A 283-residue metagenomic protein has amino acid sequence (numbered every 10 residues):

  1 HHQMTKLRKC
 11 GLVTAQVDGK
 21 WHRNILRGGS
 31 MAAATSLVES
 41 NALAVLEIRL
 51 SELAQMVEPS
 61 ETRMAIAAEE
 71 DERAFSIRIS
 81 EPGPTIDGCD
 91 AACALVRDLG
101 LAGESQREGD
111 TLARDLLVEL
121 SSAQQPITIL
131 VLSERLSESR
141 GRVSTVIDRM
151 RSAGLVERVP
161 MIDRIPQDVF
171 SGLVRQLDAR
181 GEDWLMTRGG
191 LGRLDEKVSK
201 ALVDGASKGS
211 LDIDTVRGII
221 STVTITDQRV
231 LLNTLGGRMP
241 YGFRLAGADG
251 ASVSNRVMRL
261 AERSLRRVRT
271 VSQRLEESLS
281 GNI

Functional and structural regions predicted by a protein language model:
Q3-L7, L116, L132, V143-V156: Basic amphipathic alpha-helical segments that dock to polyanions
R8-Q16, R151-I165: A short, conserved structural fragment
V17-R23, G109, P160-G172, L235-Y241: Short, Lys/Arg-rich nucleic-acid/phosphate-binding segment
S30-S76, G181-I283: Amphipathic alpha-helical dimerization/coiled-coil segments that flank or bridge DNA-binding/regulatory modules
E69-D115: Short alpha-helical segments that sit at the start of domains
D115-A123: Short amphipathic alpha-helical elements of helix-turn-helix/winged-helix folds
A123-R135: Short acidic, hydrophobic short linear motifs in intrinsically disordered regions
